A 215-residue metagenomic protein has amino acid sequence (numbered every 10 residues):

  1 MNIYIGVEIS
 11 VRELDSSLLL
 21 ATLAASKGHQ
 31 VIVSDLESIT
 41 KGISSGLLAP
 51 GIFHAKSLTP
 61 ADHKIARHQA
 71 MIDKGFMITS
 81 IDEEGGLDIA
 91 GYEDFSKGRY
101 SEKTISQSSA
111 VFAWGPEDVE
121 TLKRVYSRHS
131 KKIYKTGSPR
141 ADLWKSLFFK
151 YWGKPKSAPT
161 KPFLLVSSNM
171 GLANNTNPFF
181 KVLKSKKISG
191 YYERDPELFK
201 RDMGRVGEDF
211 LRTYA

Functional and structural regions predicted by a protein language model:
N2-K154, V166-N174: Active-site and donor-binding regions of nucleotide-sugar-utilizing enzymes
L147-A215: Conserved catalytic-core segment of nucleotide-activated headgroup transferases in glycan assembly
